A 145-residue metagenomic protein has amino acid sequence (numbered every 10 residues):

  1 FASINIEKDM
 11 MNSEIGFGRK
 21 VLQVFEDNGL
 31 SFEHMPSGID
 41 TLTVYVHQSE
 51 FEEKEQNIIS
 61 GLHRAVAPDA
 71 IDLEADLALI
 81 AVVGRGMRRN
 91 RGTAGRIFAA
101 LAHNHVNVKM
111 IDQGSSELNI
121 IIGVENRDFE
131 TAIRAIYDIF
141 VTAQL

Functional and structural regions predicted by a protein language model:
F1-L145: A conserved regulatory-domain signal marking ACT and ACT-like small-molecule sensing domains and adjacent regulatory
